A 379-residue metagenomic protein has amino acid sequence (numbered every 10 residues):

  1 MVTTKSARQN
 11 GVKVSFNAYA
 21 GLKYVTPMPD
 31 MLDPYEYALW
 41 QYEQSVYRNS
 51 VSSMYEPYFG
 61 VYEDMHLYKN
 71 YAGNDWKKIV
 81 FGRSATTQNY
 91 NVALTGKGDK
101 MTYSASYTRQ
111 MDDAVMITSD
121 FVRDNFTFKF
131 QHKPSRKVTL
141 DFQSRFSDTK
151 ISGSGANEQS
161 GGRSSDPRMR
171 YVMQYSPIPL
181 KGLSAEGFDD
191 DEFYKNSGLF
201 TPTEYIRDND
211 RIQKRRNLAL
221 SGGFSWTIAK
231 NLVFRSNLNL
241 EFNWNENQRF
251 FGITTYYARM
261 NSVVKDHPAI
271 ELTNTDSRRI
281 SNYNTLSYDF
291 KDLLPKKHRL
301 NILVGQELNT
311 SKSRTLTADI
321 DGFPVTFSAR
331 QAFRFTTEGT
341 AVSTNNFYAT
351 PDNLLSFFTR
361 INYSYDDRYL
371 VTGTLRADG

Functional and structural regions predicted by a protein language model:
M1-N17, T87-N89, T102, T108-Q110: A beta-strand signature from Gram-negative outer-membrane beta-barrel systems, especially the internal plug domain
T3, S15, N91-T95, S106 (+6 more regions): Outer-membrane beta-barrel architecture
T4-S6, G96-G98, R109, H132-K133 (+5 more regions): Residue-level signature of outer-membrane beta-barrel architecture
R8-G73, A114-S119, N125, K129-A219 (+2 more regions): Surface-exposed loop/interface segments of Gram-negative outer-membrane beta-barrel transport/assembly proteins
A18, Y107-D113, V371-G379: Transmembrane beta-strand segments that form the barrel wall of outer-membrane beta-barrel proteins
S53, V80-A85, L94-G98: Outer-membrane beta-barrel initiation region
K100-Y103, K137-L140, N231-F234, R368-V371: Repeated loop/turn-to-beta-strand initiation elements of outer-membrane beta-barrel proteins
F126-F128, S236, N282, L355-I361 (+2 more regions): Extended, hydrophobic alpha-helical segments in both membrane/secreted and soluble proteins
